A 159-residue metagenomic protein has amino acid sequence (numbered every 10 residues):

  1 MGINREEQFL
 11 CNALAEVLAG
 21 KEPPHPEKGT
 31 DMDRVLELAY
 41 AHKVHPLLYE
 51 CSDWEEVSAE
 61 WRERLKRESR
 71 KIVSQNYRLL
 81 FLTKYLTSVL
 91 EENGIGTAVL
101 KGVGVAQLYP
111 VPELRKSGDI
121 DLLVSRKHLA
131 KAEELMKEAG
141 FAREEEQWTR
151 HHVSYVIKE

Functional and structural regions predicted by a protein language model:
M1, E113-R115, E146: Generic secretory/membrane-interface signal
G2-K101: Helical scaffold of the NTase/Pol beta-like nucleotidyltransferase catalytic core
E16, C51, E68, K116-D119 (+2 more regions): Residue-level detector of solvent-exposed, low-hydrophobicity positions
V57, W61, P112-E113, K158: Charge-rich, low-complexity amphipathic helices in intrinsically disordered tails/linkers adjacent to domains
R70, L100-V111, Q147-Y155: Short, glycine/charge-rich beta-strand/loop segments that flank catalytic centers and engage negatively charged groups
Q75, L79, T83, K137-E159: Conserved catalytic core of two-metal-ion nucleotidyltransferases
L82-E134: Active-site nucleotide-donor binding segment shared across nucleotidyl transfer reactions
